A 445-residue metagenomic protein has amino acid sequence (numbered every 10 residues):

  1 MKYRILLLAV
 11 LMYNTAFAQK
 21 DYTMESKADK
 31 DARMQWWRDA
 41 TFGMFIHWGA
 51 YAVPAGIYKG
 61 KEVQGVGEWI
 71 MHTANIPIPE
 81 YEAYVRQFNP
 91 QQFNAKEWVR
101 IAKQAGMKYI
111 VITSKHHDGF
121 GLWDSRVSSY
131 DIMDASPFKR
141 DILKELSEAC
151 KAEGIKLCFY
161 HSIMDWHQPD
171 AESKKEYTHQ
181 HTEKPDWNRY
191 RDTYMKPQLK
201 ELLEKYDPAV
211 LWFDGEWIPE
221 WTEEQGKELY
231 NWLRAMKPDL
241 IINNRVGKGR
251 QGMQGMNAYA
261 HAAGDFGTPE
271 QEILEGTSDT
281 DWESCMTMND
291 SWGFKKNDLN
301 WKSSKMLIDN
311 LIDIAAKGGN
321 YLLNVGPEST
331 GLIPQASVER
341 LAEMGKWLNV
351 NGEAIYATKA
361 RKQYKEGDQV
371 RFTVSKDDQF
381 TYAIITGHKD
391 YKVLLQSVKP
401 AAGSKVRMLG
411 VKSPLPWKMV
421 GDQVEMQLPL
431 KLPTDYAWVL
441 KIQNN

Functional and structural regions predicted by a protein language model:
M1-K20: Bacterial Sec-dependent N-terminal signal peptides
Q19-N445: Mature catalytic domains of secreted/periplasmic carbohydrate-active enzymes
